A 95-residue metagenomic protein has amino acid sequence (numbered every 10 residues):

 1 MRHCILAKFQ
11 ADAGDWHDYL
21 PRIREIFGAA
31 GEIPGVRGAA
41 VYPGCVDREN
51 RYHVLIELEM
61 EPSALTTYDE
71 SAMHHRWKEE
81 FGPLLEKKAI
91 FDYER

Functional and structural regions predicted by a protein language model:
M1-H53, M60-T67, E94-R95: Short S/T/G/P-rich N-terminal loop/turn motif that feeds into the first structured element of a domain
M60-F91: C-terminal structural segments of small proteins and small subunits
